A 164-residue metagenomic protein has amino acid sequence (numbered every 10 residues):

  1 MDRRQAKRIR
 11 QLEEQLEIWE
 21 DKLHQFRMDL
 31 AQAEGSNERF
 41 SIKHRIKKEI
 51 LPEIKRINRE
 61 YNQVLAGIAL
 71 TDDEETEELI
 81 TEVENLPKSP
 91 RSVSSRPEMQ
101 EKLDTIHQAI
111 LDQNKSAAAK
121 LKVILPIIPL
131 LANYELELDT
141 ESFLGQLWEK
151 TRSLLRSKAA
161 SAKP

Functional and structural regions predicted by a protein language model:
M1-D21: Short, charge/polar-rich alpha-helical segments
Q5, L12, K43, A69-D72 (+4 more regions): Intrinsic-disorder-associated interaction segments
Q5-L12, M28, A33-S36: Extended amphipathic alpha-helical scaffolding segments in membrane-proximal extra-membrane regions of membrane
W19-E20, G67-E77, K150-K163: Hydrophobic transmembrane alpha-helix bundles
Q32, S36-A118: Membrane-active, amphipathic/fusogenic segments and juxtamembrane/transmembrane anchors that bind or insert into lipid
M99-K163: Membrane-inserting effector segments that mediate pore formation, membrane fusion, or transient membrane insertion
